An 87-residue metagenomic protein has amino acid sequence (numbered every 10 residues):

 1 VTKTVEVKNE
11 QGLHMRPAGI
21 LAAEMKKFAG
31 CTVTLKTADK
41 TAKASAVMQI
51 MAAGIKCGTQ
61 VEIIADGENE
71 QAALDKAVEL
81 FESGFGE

Functional and structural regions predicted by a protein language model:
V1-T2: Extreme N-terminal starter segment of soluble prokaryotic enzymes
V5-E6, I20, A72-A73, A77: Alpha-helical protein-protein interaction elements
E6-A44, M48-A53: Compact, glycine-rich, soluble single-domain proteins
A52-E87: C-terminal structural segments of small proteins and small subunits
